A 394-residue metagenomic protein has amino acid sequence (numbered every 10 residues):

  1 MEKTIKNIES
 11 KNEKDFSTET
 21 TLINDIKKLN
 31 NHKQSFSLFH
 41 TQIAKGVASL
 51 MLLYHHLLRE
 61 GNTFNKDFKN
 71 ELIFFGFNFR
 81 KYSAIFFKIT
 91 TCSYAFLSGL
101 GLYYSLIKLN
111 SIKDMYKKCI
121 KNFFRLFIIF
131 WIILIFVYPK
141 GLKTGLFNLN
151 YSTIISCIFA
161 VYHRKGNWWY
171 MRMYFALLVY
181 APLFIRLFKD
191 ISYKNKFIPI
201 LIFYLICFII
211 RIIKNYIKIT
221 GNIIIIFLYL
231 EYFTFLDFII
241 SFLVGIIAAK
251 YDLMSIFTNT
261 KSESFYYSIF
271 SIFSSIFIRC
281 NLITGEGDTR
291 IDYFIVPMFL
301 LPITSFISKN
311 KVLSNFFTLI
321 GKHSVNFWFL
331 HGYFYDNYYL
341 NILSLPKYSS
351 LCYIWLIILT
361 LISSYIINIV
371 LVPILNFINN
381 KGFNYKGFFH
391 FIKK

Functional and structural regions predicted by a protein language model:
M1-F208, T260, K311-V312, L319 (+2 more regions): Membrane-cytosol interface segments of multi-pass membrane proteins, especially ER/Golgi lipid-handling enzymes
I43, Y54, R172, L236 (+2 more regions): Alpha-helical architecture
L50, I133, L201-R211, D237-I240 (+2 more regions): Alpha-helical transmembrane segments of multi-pass integral membrane proteins
H56-N62, N148-L149, I206-I223, F273-E286 (+1 more regions): C-terminal ends of transmembrane alpha-helices and the immediately adjacent extracellular/lumenal or cytosolic loop
F79-C92, I158-M173, I212-L243, F277-L300 (+2 more regions): Interfacial loop-to-helix transition and helix-capping segments at the boundaries of transmembrane helices
N148-S156, D237-K250: Hydrophobic, membrane-facing alpha-helical anchors
L177-R186, L243-I256, M298-V312: Alpha-helical transmembrane segments in multipass membrane proteins, preferentially the mid-helix core
F242, S271-N379: Alpha-helical transmembrane segments of multi-pass integral membrane proteins
